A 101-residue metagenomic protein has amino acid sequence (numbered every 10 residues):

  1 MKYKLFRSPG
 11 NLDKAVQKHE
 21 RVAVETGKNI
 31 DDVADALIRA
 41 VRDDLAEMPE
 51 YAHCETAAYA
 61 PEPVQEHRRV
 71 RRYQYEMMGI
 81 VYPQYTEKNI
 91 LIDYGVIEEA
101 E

Functional and structural regions predicted by a protein language model:
M1-E20: Short aromatic-glycine-(Arg/Gly/Cys) micro-motifs in beta-strand/loop hairpins
S8-G10, I30, I80, Q84: Generic structural motif
A15, V33-A36, A40, D44: Charge-rich, solvent-exposed alpha-helical interaction surfaces
Q17-D31: A short, exposed loop/beta-hairpin motif centered on an aromatic-Gly-Thr core
R39, D43-E101: Short, mixed-charge low-complexity intrinsically disordered segments
